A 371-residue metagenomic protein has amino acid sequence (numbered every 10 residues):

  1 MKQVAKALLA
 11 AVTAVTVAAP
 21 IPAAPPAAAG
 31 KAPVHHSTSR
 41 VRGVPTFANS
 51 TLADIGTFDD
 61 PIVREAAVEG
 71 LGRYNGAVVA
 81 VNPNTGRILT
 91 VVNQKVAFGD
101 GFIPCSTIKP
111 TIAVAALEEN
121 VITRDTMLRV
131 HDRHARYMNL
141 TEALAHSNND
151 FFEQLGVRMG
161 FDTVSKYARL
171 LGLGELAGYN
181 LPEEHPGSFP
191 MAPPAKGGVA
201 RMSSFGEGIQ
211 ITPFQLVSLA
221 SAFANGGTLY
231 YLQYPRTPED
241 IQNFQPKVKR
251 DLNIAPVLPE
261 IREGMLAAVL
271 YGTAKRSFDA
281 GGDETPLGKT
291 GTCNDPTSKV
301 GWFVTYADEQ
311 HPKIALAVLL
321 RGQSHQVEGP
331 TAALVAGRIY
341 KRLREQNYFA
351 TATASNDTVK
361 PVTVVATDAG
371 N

Functional and structural regions predicted by a protein language model:
M1-L9: Bacterial N-terminal signal peptides that target proteins for export
K2, V17-A77, V248, L319 (+2 more regions): Extracytoplasmic/periplasmic proteins that interact with beta-lactams or build/remodel peptidoglycan
L9-T16: Bacterial N-terminal signal peptides
G43-I55, A66, L71, N75-K95 (+5 more regions): Beta-lactam-recognizing serine transpeptidase/beta-lactamase-like catalytic domain environment
F98-P110: A short, polar/charged loop-to-alpha-helix boundary motif
L216, E328-Y340: Short, charged, low-complexity patches
A224, V269, G337-R344, Y348: Short amphipathic alpha-helical signal-transduction/dimerization elements
